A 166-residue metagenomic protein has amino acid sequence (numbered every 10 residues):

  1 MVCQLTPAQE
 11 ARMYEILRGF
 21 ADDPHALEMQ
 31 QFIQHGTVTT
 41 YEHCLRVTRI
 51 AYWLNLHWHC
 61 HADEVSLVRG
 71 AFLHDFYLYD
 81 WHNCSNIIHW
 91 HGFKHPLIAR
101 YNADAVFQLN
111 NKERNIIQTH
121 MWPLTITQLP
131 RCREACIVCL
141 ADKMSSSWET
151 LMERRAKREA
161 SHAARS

Functional and structural regions predicted by a protein language model:
M1-S166: Metal-dependent phosphohydrolase cores
